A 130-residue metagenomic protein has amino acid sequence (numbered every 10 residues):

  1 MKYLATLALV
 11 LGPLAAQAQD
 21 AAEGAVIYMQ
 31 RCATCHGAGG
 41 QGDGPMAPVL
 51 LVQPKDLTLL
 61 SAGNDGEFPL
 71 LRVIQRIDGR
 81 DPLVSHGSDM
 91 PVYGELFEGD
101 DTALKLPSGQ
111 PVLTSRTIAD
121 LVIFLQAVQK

Functional and structural regions predicted by a protein language model:
Y3-G12: Sec-dependent N-terminal signal peptides
L4, S61-I74: Short, charged, low-hydrophobicity "junction" segments
L14-D20: Sec/Tat signal peptide C-region and signal peptidase I cleavage site
A18, N64-F68, P111-I118: Short, solvent-exposed loop/helix junctions and linker helices that flank or host conserved functional motifs
Q19, A25-V52, G66-E67, D78-P91 (+2 more regions): Periplasmic/extracellular electron-transfer cofactor-ligation site, primarily the c-type cytochrome heme-c attachment
E23, I27, D56, F68 (+3 more regions): Extracytoplasmic/secreted proteins, especially bacterial periplasmic and envelope-associated proteins
L51-L60: Amphipathic, hydrophobic secondary-structure cores in small proteins
Q75-R76, H86-S88, V92-K130: C-terminal capping alpha-helices of c-type cytochrome domains
